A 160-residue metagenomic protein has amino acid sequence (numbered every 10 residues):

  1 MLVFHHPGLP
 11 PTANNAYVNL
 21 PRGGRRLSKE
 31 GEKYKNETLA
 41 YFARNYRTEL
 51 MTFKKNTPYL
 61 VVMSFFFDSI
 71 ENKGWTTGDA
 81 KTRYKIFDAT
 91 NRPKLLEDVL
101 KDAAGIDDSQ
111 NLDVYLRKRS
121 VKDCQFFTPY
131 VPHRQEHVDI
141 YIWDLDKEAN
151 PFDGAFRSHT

Functional and structural regions predicted by a protein language model:
M1-T160: Acidic, proline/glycine-enriched N-terminal capping motif
